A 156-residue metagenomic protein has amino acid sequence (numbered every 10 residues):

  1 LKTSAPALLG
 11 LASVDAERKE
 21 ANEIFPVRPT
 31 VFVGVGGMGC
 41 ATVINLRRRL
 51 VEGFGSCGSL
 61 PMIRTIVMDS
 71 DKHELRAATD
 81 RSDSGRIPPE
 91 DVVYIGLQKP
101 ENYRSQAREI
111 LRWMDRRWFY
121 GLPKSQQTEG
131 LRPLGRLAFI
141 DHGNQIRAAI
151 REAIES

Functional and structural regions predicted by a protein language model:
L1-S156: Segments that form or flank anion-binding pockets
